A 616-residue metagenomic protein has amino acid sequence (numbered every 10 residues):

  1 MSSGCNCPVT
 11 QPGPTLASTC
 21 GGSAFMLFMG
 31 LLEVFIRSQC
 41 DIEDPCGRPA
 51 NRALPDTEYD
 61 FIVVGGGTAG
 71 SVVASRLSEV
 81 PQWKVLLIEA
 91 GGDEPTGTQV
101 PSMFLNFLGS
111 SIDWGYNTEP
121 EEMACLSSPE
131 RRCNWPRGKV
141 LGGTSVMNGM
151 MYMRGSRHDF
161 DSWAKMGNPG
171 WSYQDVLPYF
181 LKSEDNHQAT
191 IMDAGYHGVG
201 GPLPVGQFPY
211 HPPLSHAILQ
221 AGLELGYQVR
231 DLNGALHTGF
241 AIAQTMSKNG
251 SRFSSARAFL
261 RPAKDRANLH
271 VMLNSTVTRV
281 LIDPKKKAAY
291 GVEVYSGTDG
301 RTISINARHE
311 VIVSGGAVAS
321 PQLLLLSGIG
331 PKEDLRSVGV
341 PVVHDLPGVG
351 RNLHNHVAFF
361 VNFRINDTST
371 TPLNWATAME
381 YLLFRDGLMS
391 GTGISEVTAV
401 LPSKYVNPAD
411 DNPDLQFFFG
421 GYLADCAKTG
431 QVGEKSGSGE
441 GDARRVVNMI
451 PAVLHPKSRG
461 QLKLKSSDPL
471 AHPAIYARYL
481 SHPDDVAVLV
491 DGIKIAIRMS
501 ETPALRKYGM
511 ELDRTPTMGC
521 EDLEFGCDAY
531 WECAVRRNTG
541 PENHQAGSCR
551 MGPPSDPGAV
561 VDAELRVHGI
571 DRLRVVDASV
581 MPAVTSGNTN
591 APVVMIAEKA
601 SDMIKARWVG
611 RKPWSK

Functional and structural regions predicted by a protein language model:
M1-K616: N-terminal redox-cofactor-binding region of secreted/periplasmic oxidoreductases
